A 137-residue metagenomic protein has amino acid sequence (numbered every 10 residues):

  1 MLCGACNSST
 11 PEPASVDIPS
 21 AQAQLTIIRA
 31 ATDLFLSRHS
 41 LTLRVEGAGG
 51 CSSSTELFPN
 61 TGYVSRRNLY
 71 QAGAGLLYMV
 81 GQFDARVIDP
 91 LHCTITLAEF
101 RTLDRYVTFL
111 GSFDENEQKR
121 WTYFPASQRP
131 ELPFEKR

Functional and structural regions predicted by a protein language model:
G4-P59: N-terminal export/targeting and maturation segments
T10-S15, T55-A72, R105-S112, Q118-R120: Repeated scaffold domains used in trafficking and secretory/extracellular systems, primarily beta-propellers
F35-I95: Mature extracytoplasmic domains of secretory-pathway proteins
A72-R137: Acidic, small-residue rich beta-repeat scaffolds with periodic aromatic anchors
